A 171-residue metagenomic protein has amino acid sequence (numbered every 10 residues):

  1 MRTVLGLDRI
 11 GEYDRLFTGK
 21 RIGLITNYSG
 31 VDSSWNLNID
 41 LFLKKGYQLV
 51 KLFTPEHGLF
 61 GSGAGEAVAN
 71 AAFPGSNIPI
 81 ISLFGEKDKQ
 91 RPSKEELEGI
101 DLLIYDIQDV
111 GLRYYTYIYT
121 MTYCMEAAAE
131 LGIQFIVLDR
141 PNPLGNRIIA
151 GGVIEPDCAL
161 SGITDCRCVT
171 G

Functional and structural regions predicted by a protein language model:
R2-Y47: N-terminal phosphate-binding or glycine-rich loops at protein starts, especially the Walker A/P-loop of NTPases
G46-Q48, A128-Q134: A short helix->loop->beta-strand "cap" motif at the edges of active sites that frequently abuts
Q48-E56, L138: Short internal beta-strands
G61-G65, I136-C158: Glycine-rich, charge-decorated loop segments at or immediately adjacent to ligand/cofactor-binding or catalytic sites
E66-I100, L112: Glycine-rich oxoanion-binding loops at beta->alpha junctions
D101-V110, I136-D139: Short acidic catalytic loops
D109-T120: Glycine/threonine-rich flexible loop motifs
E155-G171: Acidic, His- and aromatic-enriched active-site or binding-groove loops in soluble protein domains that engage sugars
